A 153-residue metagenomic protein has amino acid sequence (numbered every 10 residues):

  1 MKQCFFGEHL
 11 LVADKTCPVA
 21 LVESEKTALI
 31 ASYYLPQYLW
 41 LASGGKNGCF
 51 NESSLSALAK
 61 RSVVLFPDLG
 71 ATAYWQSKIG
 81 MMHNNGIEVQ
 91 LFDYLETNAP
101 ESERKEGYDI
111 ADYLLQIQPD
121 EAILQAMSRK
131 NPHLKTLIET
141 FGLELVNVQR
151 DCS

Functional and structural regions predicted by a protein language model:
M1-T16: Glycine-/acidic-rich phosphate or pyrophosphate-binding loops and their flanking alpha/beta elements
T16-C17, A28-S153: TOPRIM fold recognition
A20-L21: Conserved SAM-binding loop
